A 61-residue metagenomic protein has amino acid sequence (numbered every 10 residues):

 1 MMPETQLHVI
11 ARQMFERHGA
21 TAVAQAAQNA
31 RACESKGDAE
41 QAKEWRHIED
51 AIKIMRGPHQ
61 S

Functional and structural regions predicted by a protein language model:
M1-Q28, A32, K36, E40-K43 (+2 more regions): Long, non-catalytic architectural segments outside compact domain cores
